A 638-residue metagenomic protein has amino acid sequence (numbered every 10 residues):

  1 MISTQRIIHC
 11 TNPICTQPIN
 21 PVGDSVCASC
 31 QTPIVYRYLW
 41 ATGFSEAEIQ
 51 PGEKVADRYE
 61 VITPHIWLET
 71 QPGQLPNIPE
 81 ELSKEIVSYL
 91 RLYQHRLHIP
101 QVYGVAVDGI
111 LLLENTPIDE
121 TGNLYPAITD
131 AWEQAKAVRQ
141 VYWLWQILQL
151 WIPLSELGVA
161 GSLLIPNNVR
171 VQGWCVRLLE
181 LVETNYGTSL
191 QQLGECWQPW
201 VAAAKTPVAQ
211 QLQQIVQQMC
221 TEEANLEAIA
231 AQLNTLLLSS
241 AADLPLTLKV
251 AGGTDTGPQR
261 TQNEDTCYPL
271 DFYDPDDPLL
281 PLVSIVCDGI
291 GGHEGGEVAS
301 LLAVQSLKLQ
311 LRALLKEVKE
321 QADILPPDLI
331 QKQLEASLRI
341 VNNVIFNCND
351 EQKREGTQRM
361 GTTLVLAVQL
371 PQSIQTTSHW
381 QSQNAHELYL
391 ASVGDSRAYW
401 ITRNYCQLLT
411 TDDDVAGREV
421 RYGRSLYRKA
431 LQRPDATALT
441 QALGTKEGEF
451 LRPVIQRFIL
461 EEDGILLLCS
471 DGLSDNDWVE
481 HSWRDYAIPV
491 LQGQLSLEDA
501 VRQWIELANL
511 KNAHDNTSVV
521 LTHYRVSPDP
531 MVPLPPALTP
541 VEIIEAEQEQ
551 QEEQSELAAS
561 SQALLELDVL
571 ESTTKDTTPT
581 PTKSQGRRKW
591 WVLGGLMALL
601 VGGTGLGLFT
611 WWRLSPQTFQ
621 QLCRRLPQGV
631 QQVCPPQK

Functional and structural regions predicted by a protein language model:
M1, Q17-I19, R139: Long terminal accessory regions outside catalytic cores
Q5-I7, V22-I34, Y59-Q146, I152-G187 (+1 more regions): PP2C/PPM-type serine/threonine phosphatase catalytic domain
H9-Q17, S29: Short, cysteine/histidine-rich loop/knuckle motifs that typically chelate Zn2+
C15-N20, V35: Short functional micro-motifs and their immediate structural scaffolds
T32-R58: Short microdomains enriched in Cys/His and/or Lys/Arg
